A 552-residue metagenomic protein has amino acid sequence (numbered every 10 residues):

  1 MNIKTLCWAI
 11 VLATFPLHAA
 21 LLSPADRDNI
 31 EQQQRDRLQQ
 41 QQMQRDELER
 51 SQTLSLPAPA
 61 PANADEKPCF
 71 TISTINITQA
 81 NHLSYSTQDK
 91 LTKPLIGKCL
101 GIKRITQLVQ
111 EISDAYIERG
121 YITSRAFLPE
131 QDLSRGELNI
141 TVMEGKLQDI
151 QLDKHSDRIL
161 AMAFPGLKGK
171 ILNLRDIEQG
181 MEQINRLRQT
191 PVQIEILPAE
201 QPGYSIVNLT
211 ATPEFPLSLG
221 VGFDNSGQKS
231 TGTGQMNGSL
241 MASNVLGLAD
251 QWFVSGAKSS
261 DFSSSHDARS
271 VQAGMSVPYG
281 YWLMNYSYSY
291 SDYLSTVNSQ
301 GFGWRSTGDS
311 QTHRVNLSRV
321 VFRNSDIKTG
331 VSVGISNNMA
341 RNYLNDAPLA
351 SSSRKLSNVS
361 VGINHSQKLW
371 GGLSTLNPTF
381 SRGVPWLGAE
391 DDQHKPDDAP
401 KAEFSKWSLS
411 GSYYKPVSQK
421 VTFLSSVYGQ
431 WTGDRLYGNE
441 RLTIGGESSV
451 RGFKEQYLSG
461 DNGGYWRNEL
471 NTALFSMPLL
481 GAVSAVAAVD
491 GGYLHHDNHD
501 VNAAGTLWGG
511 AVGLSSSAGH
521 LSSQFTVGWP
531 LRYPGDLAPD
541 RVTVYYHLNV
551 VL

Functional and structural regions predicted by a protein language model:
A20-G227, A257-R269, V427: Periplasmic polypeptide-binding modules associated with outer-membrane biogenesis and secretion
G169, D224-S226, A257-D261, S299-W304 (+5 more regions): Extracellular loop and loop/strand-boundary signature of outer-membrane beta-barrel proteins
L187, P202, K229-T233, S264-A268 (+11 more regions): Transmembrane beta-barrel outer-membrane domains
I196, V221-N225, G238, W252-K258 (+8 more regions): Transmembrane beta-barrel strands of outer-membrane/channel proteins
M236-L246, R269-Y288, D309-R319, V359-Q367 (+3 more regions): Feature captures outer-membrane beta-barrel proteins of Gram-negative bacteria and organelles
V245-Q251, G280-L283, F322-T329, K368-T375 (+2 more regions): Short loop/turn motifs that connect adjacent beta-strands in outer-membrane beta-barrel proteins
S263-H365: Transmembrane beta-barrel wall of Gram-negative outer-membrane proteins
K395-L552: C-terminal transmembrane beta-barrel domains of outer membrane proteins
